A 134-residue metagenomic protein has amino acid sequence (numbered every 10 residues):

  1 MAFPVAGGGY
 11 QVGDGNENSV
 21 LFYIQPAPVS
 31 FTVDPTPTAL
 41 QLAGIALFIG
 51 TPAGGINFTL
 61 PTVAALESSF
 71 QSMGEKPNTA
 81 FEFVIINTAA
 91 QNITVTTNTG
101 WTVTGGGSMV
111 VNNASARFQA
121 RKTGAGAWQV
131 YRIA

Functional and structural regions predicted by a protein language model:
A2-T99, R121-A134: Exposed extracellular interaction/assembly regions and N-terminal maturation sites
T99-N112: Terminal beta-strand-rich extracellular "head" domains that mediate receptor/glycan or other ligand binding
